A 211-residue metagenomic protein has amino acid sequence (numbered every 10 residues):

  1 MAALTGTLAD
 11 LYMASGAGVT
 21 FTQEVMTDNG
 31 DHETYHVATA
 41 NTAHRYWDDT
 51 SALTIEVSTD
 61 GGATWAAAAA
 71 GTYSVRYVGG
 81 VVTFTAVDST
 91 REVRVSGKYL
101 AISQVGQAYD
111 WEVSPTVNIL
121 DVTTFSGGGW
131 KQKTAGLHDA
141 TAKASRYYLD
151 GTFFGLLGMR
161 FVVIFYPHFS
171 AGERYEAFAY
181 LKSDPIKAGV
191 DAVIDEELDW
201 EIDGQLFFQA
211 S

Functional and structural regions predicted by a protein language model:
M1-E24, S96-S145, E173-E197: Solvent-exposed edge beta-strands and adjacent loop segments that serve as assembly or binding interfaces
A2-E92, S96-I102: Extended beta-strand solenoid/passenger and fiber regions
V87-S89, Y147-G151, Q205: Acidic glycine-/aspartate-rich tracts in secreted/extracellular proteins
G151-L157: Short, conserved charged micro-motifs
M159-E173: Short conserved beta-strand and strand-loop elements enriched in small hydrophobics with frequent Asp/Gly
G189, I194-S211: C-terminal or internal capping secondary-structure element at the end of a domain, subdomain, or sheet
